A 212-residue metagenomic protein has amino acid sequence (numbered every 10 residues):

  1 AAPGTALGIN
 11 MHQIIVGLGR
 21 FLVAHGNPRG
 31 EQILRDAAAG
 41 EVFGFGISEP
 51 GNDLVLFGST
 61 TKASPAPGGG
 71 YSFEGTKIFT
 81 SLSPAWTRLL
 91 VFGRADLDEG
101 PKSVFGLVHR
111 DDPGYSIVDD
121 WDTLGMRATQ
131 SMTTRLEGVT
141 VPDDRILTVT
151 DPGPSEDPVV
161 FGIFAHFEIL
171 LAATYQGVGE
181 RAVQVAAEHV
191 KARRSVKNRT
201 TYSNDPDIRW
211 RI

Functional and structural regions predicted by a protein language model:
A1-K77, S81: Glycine-rich flavin
L22-H25, A66-G68, R94-D98, R110-P113 (+1 more regions): Short loop segments at secondary-structure junctions
L56-G58, W86, P101, T129: Short, solvent-exposed loop/turn segments at the edges of secondary structure
T60-K62, R88-F92, F105-L107, S131-G138: Conserved hydrophobic/aromatic beta-strand scaffold that supports enzyme active sites
F73-G75, G106, L136, G179: Buried hydrophobic positions in well-ordered alpha/beta secondary-structure cores of metabolic enzymes
T76-I117: A short core secondary-structure module
V118-D122: Short beta-alpha junctions and helix-cap segments that line functional grooves
T123-I212: Glycine-rich beta->alpha junctions and the first turn(s) of the following alpha-helix
